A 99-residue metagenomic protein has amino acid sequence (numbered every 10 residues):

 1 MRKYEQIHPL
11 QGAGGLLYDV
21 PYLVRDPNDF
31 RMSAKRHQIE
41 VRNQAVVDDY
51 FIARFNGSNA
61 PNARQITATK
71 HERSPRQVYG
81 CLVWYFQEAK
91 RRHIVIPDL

Functional and structural regions predicted by a protein language model:
M1-S33: General nucleic-acid-binding
I39-P61: Short, amphipathic alpha-helical "recognition" segments used to contact nucleic acids or chromatin
Q65-W84: Short, basic interhelical loop/turn and adjoining N-cap of the next helix at nucleic-acid- or acidic-partner-contacting
E88-L99: Short Lys/Arg-enriched helix C-cap and helix-to-coil transition segments that create basic nucleic-acid-contact patches
